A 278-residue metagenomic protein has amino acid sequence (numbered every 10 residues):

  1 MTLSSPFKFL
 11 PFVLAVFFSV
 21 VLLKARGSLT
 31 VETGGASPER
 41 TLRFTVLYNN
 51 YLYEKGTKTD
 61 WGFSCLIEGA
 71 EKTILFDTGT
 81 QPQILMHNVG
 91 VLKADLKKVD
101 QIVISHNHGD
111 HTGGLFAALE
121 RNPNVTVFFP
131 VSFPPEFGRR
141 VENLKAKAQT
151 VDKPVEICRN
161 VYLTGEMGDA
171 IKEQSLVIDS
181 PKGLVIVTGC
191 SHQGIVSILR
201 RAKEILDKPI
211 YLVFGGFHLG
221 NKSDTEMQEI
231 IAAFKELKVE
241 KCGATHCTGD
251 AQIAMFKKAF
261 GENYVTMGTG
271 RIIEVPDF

Functional and structural regions predicted by a protein language model:
M1-S5: N-terminal secretory signal peptides that target proteins for export/translocation
F7-A70, K153-E166, G268: Zn-dependent metallo-beta-lactamase
L29, F129-Q174, S180-P181, K235 (+1 more regions): Metallo-beta-lactamase
R43-V91, E173-T188: Conserved beta-strand hairpin/beta-sheet module of binuclear metal-dependent hydrolase folds, prominently
L75-T78, V99-N107, F128-V131, I186-C190 (+2 more regions): Active-site neighborhood of phospho(di)ester-bond hydrolases with catalytic His/Asp-centered motifs
Q83-F128, K203-V213, A232-K235: Active-site metal-binding motif and surrounding structural segment of the metallo-beta-lactamase
L92, P123, N143-L144, K238 (+1 more regions): Short, structured coil segments at secondary-structure junctions
G114-A117, L184, C190-I273: Cap/insert and terminal regions of metallo-dependent hydrolase folds
